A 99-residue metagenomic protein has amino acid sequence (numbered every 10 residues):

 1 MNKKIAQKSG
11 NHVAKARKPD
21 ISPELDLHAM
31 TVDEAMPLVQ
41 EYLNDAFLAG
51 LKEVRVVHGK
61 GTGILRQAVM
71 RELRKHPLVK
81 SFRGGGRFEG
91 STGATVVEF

Functional and structural regions predicted by a protein language model:
M1-F99: Long, charged, low-complexity intrinsically disordered regions
